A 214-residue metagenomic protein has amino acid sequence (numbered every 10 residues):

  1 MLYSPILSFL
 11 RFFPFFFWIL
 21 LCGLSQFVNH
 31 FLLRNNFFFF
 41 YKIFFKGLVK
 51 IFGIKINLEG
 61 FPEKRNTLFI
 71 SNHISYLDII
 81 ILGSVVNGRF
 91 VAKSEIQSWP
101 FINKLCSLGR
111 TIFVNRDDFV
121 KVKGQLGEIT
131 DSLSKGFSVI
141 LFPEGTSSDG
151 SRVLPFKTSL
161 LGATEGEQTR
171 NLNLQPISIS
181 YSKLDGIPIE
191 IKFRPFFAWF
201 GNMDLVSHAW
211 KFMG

Functional and structural regions predicted by a protein language model:
M1, V49-E59, I79, V91 (+6 more regions): Soluble, non-transmembrane catalytic domains of enzymes that act on hydrophobic metabolites at membranes
M1-K55: N-terminal membrane-anchoring alpha-helices
C22-R34, F38, V49-I51, E63 (+1 more regions): Catalytic core of membrane glycerolipid acyltransferases/transacylases, capturing the structured, soluble-facing
G60-E63, E128-L133: Short amphipathic alpha-helix with an adjacent loop that forms part of the alpha/beta core around
R65-S71, G136-L141, L172: Generic beta-sheet signal
I102, G150-G214: A cross-family acyltransferase "interaction/gating" segment
I129-T130, F137-L141, G145-F156: Soluble extracytoplasmic domains of inner/organellar membrane proteins
